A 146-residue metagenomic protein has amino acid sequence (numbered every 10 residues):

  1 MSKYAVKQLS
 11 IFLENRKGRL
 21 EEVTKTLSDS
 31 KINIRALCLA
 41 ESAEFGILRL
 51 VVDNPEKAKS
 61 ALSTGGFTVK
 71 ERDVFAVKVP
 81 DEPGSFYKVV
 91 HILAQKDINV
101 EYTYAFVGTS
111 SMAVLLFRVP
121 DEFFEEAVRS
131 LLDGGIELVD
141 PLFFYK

Functional and structural regions predicted by a protein language model:
M1-K146: A conserved regulatory-domain signal marking ACT and ACT-like small-molecule sensing domains and adjacent regulatory
